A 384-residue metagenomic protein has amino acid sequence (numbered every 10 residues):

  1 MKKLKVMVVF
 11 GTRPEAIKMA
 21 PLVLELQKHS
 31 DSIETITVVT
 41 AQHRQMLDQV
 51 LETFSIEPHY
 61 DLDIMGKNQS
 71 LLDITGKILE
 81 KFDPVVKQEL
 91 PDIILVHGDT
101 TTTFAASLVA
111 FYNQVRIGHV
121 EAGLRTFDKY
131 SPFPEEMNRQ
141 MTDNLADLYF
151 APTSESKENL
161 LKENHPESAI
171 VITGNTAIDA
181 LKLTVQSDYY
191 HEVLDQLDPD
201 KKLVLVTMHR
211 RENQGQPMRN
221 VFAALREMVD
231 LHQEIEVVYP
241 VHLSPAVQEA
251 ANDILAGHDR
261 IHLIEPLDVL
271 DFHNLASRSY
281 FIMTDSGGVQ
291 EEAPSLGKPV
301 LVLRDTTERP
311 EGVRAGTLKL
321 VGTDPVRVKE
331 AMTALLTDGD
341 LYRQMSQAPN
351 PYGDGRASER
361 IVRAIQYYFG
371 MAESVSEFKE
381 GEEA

Functional and structural regions predicted by a protein language model:
M1-Y239, S244-A384: Nucleotide-activated sugar donor-binding and catalytic core shared by glycosyltransferases and related lipid-linked
